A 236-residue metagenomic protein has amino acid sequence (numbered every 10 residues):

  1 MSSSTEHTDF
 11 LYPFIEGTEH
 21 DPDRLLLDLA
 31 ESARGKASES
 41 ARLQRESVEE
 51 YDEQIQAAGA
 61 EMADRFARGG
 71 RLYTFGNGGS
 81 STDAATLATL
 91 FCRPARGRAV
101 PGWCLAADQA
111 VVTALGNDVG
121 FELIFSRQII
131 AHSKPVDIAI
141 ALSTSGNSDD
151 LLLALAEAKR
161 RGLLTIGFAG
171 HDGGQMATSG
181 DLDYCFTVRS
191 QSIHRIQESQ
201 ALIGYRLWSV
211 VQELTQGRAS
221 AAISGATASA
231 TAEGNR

Functional and structural regions predicted by a protein language model:
M1-S47: Cofactor-/ligand-binding subdomain signature composed of acidic, glycine-rich, tryptophan-containing flexible loops
R34, E61-S133: Glycine-rich, small/polar surface segments that engage phosphate groups of diverse ligands
S47-R68: A short, well-structured juxtamembrane/interface segment
S81-A85, N147-A154: Short glycine/serine/threonine-rich phosphate/pyrophosphate-binding segments that cradle anionic phosphate groups
C92, L155-R161: Surface-exposed amphipathic alpha-helices with a cationic face
A139, H194-A226, A230: A charged, well-structured terminal subsegment
S143, A169, C185-H194: Short beta->alpha connector loops at strand-helix junctions that form conserved, small/polar/Pro-enriched
F168-Y184: Short, glycine/polar-rich helix-capping loops at beta-to-alpha or helix-loop-helix junctions that flank or form
